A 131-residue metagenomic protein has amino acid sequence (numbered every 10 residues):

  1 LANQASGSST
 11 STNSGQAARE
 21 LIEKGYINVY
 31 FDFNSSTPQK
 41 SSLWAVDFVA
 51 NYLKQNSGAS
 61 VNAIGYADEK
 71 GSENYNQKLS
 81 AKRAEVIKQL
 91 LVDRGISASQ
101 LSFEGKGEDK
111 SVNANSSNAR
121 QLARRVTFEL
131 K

Functional and structural regions predicted by a protein language model:
L1-S60, S117: Periplasmic peptidoglycan-binding/tethering modules of Gram-negative envelope proteins
T37-L43, I64-K131: Periplasmic OmpA-like peptidoglycan-binding domain that tethers envelope proteins to the cell wall
